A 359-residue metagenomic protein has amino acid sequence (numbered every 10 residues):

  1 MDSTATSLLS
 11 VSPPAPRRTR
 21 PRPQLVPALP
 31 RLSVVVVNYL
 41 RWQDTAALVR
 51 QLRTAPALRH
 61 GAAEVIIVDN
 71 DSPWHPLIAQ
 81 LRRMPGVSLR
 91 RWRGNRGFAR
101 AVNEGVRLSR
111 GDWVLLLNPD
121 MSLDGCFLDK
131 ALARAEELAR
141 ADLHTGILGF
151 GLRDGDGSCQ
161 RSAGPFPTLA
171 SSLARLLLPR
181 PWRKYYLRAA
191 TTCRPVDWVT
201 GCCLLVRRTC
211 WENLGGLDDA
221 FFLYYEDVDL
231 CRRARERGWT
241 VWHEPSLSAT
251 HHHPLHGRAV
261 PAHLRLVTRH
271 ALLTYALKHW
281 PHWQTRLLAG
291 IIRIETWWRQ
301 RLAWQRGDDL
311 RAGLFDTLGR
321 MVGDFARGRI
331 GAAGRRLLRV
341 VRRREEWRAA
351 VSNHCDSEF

Functional and structural regions predicted by a protein language model:
Q51-G94: Acidic donor-binding segment of Leloir-type glycosyltransferases
W74-H75, R100, M121-R134: Acidic donor-binding/catalytic loop of UDP-sugar-dependent glycosyltransferases, especially processive GT2
W92-S109: Glycine-rich, basic loop-to-helix element that forms the pyrophosphate-binding segment of sugar-nucleotide handling
V114: Short aromatic/hydrophobic "clamp" motif used to bind/position activated sugar donors
G125-S162: Conserved donor NDP-sugar-binding/catalytic core segment of glycosyltransferases
P167-V196: Short, flexible, basic/aromatic active-site loop/helix in glycosyltransferases
D197-S248: A short, conserved alpha-helix in the catalytic core of glycosyltransferases
H263-A271, H282-F359: Non-catalytic, C-terminal membrane-associated alpha-helical segments of glycosyltransferases
